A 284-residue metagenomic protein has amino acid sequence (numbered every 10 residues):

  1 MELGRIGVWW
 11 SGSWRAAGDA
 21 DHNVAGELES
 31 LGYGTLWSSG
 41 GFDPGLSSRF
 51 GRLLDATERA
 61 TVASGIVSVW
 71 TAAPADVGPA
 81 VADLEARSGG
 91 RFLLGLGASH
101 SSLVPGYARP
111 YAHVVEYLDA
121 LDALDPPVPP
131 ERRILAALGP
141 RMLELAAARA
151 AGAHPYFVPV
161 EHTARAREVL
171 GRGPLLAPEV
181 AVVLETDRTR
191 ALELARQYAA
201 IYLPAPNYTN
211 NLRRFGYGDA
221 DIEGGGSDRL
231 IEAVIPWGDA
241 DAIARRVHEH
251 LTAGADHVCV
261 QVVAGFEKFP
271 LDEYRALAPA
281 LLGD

Functional and structural regions predicted by a protein language model:
M1-D284: Active-site-adjacent structural elements that line small-molecule/cofactor binding pockets in enzymes
